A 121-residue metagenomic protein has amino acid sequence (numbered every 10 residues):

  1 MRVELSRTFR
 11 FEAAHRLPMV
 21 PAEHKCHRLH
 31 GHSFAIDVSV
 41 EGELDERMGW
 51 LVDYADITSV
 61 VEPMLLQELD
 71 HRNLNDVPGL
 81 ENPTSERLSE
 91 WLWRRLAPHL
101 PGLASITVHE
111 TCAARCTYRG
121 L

Functional and structural regions predicted by a protein language model:
M1-L121: Charge-rich, low-complexity N-terminal segments
